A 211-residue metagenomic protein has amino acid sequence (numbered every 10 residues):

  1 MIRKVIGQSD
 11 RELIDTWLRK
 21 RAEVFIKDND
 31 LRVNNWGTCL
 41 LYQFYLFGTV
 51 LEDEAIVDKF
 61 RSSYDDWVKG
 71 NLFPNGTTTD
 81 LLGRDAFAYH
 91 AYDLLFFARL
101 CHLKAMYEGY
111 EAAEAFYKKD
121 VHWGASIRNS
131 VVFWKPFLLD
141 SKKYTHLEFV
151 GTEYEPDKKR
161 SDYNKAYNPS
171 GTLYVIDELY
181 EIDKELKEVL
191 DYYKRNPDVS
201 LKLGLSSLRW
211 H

Functional and structural regions predicted by a protein language model:
M1-Y110, D120, G124: Aromatic-lined, polymer-binding surfaces characteristic of secreted/periplasmic polysaccharide-degrading enzymes
D15, R19, E23, V57-R61 (+5 more regions): Generic detector of well-ordered alpha-helical segments enriched in charged/polar residues, highlighting helical
L103, Y107-G109, N129-F133, D140 (+1 more regions): Terminal, non-catalytic domain-edge segments
A115-V131: Short secondary-structure subsegments characteristic of cysteine-rich extracellular domains
